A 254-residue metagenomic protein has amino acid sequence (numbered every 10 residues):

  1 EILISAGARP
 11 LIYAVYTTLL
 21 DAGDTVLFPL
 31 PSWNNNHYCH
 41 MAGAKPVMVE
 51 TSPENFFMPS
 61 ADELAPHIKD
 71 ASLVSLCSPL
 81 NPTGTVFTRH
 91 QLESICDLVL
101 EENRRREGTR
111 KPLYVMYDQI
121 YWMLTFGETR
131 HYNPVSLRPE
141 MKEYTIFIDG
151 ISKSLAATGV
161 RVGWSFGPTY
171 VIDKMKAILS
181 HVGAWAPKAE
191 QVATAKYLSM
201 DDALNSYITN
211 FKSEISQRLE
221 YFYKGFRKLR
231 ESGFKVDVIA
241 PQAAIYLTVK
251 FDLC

Functional and structural regions predicted by a protein language model:
L3-C254: PLP-dependent class I/II
